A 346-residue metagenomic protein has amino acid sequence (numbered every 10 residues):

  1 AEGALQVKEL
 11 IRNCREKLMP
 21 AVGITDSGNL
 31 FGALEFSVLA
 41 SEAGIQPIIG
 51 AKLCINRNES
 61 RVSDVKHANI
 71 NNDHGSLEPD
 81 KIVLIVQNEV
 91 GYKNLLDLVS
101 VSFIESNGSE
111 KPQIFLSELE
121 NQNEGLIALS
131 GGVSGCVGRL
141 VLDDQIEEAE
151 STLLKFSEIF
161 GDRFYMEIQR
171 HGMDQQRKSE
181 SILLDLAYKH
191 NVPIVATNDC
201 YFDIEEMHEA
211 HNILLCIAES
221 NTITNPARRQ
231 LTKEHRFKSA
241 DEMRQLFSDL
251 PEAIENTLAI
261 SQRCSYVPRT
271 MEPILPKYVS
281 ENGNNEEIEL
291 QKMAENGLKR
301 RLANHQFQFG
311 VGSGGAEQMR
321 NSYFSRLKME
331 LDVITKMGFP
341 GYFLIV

Functional and structural regions predicted by a protein language model:
A1-V346: Phosphodiester-processing cores and adjacent nucleic acid-binding clamps
